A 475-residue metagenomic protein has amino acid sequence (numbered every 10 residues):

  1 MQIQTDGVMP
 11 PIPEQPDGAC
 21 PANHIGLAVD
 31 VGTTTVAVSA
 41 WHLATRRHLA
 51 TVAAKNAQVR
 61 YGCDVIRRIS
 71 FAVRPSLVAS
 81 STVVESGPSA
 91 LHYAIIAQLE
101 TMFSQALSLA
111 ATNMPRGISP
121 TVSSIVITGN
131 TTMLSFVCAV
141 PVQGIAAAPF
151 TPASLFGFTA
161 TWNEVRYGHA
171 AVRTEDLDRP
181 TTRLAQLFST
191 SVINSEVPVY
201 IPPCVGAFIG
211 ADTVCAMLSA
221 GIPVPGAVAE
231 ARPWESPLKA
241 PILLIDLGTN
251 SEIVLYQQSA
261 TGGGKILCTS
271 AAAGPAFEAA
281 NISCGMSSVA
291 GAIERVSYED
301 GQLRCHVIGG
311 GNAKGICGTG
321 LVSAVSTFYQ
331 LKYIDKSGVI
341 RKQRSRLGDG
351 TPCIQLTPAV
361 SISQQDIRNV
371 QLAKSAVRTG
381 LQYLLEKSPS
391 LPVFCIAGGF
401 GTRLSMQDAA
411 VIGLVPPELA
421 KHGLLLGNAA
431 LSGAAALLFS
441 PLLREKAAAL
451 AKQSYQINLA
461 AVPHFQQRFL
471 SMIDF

Functional and structural regions predicted by a protein language model:
M1-A28, T33, V78, V83-G117 (+6 more regions): Nucleotide/phosphate-binding catalytic cleft detector across ATP-hydrolyzing and phosphate-transferring enzymes
G32-T33, V38-I66, Q143-T159, C215 (+3 more regions): Glycine-rich phosphate-binding loop of actin/hexokinase-like ATP-binding domains
T51-A54, G129, P141-G157, S337-L356: Terminal amphipathic helices with adjacent charged low-complexity linkers/tails
A53-A97, D300, C317, S326: Phosphate-binding loop and its immediate beta->loop->alpha context in nucleotide/phosphate-handling enzymes
G117-N130, P389-G399: Short glycine-rich phosphate-binding loop at a beta-alpha junction
F208-S219, S375, H422-A461: Glycine-rich phosphate-binding/hydrolytic loop that grips phosphoryl groups
Y329-S388: A contiguous, well-structured pocket-lining segment that forms one wall/lid of small-molecule binding clefts in soluble
